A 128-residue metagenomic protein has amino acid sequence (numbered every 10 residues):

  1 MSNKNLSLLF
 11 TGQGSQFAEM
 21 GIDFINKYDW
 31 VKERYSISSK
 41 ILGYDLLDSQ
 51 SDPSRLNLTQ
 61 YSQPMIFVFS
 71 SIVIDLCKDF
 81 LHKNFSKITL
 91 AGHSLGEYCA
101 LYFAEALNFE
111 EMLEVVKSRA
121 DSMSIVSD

Functional and structural regions predicted by a protein language model:
S2-A91: Helix-rich "cap/lid" substructures immediately adjacent to catalytic or cofactor-binding pockets
Q13-G14, K40-L42, A104-D128: Alpha/beta catalytic cores of group-transfer enzymes, especially the acyltransferase/condensing modules of polyketide
Q16, A100-L101: General alpha-helical segment detector with a strong preference for membrane-spanning helices and helix-boundary regions
E19, E33, E97, E105 (+1 more regions): Glutamate identity and glutamate-enriched acidic tracts
G21-F24, Q60, Y102, E111 (+1 more regions): Solvent-exposed, flexible loop/coil residues
S70, I88-G96, A100, N108: Gly/Ala-rich beta-loop-alpha elbow adjacent to hydrolase catalytic centers
L76, F80, L101-L107: Alpha-helix C-terminal capping segments
